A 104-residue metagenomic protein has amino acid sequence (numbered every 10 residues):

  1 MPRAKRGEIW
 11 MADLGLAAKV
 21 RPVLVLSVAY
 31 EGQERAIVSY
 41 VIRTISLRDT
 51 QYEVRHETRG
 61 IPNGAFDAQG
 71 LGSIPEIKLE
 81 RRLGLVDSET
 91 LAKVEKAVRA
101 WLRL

Functional and structural regions predicted by a protein language model:
M1-L104: Conserved functional hotspots at enzyme active or ligand-binding sites that engage polyanionic ligands
